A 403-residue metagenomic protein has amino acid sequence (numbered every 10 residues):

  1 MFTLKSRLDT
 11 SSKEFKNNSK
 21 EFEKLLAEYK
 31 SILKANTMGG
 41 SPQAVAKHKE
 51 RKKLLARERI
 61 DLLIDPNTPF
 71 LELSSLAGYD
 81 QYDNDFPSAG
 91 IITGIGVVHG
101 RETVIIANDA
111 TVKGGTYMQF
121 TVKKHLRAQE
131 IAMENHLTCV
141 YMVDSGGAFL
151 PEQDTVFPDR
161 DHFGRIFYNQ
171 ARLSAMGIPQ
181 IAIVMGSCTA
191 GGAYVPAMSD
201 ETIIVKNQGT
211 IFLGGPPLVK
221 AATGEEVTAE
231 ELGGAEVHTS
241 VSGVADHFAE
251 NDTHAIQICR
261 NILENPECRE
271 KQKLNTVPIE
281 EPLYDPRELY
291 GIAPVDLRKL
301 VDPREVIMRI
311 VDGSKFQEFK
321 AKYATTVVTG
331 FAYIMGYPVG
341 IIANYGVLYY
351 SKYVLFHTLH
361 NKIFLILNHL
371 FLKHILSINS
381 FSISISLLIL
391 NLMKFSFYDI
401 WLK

Functional and structural regions predicted by a protein language model:
M1-V97: N-terminal amphipathic, basic-rich helices that act as targeting or association modules
R51-A77, Y284-F316: Amphipathic alpha-helical
L76-A107, T111, M133-E134, R298-T358 (+1 more regions): Non-catalytic terminal/interface segments that mediate subunit docking, oligomerization, and allosteric communication
I95-V97, V104-I106, V140-M142, I181-V184 (+8 more regions): Structured core elements
T111-L137, S145, L150-T202, V347-T358 (+3 more regions): Thiamine diphosphate
V143-K271, K403: Conserved catalytic cores of soluble enzyme domains, especially glycine-rich substrate-binding beta-alpha loops
E250-D302: Terminal amphipathic helices with adjacent charged low-complexity linkers/tails
L367-L372, L376, L387: Short hydrophobic targeting helices and cationic amphipathic motifs that mediate membrane/organellar targeting
